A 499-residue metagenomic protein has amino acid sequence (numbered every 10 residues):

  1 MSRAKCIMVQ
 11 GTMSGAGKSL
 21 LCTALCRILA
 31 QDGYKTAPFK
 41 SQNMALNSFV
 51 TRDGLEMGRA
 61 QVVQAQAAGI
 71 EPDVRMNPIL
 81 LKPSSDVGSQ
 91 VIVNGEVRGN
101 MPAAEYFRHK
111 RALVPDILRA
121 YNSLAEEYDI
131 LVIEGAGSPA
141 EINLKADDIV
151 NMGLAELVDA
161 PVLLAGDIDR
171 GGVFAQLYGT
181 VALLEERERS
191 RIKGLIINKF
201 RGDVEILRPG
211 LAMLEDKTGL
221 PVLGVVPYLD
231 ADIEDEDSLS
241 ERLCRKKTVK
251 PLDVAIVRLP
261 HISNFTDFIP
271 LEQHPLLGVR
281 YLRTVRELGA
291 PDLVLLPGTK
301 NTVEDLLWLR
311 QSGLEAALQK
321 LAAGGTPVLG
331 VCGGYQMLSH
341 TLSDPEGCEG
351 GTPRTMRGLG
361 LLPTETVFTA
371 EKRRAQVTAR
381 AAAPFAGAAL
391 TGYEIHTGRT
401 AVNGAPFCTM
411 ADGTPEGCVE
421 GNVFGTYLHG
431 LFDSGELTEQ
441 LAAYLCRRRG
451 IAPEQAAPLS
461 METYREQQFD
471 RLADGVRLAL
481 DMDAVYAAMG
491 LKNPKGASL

Functional and structural regions predicted by a protein language model:
M1-K320, P327, D344-G347, A370-E371 (+1 more regions): Flexible phosphate-sensing "switch/lid" loops adjacent to ATP/NTP-binding sites across phosphate-transfer
C332: Catalytic nucleophile serine of serine hydrolases, specifically the conserved "nucleophile elbow" pentapeptide
M337: Conserved catalytic-site region of short-chain dehydrogenase/reductase
C348-A375: Conserved P-loop NTPase catalytic core
